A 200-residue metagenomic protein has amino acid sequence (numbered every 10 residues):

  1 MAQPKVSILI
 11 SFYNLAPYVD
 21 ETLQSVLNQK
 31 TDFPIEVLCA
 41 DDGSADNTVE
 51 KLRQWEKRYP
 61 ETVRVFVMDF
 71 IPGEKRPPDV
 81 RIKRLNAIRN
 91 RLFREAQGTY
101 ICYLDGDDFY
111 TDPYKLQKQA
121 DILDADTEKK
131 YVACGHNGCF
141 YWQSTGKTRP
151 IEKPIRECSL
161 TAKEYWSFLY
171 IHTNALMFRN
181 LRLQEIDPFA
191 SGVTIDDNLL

Functional and structural regions predicted by a protein language model:
P4-S7, E36, L199: Cell-envelope/extracellular polymer assembly enzymes that use nucleotide-activated donors
L15-N28: Short, well-formed alpha-helical segments that are part of the catalytic scaffolds of diverse glycosyltransferases
S25-P77: Acidic donor-binding segment of Leloir-type glycosyltransferases
F70-A96: Glycine-rich, basic loop-to-helix element that forms the pyrophosphate-binding segment of sugar-nucleotide handling
L85-N86, R94, I155-L200: Conserved nucleotide-sugar donor-binding catalytic segment
I101: Short aromatic/hydrophobic "clamp" motif used to bind/position activated sugar donors
D105-F109: The conserved acidic donor/metal-binding loop of glycosyltransferases
Y114-R149: Conserved donor NDP-sugar-binding/catalytic core segment of glycosyltransferases
